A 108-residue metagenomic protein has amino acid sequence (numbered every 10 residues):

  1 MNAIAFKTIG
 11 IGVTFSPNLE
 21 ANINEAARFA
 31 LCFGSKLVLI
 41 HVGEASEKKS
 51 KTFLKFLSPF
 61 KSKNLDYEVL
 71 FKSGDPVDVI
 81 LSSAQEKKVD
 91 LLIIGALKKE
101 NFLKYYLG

Functional and structural regions predicted by a protein language model:
N2-P59, K63: Small/aliphatic-rich secondary-structure junction motif
L19, S73-G74, K104-L107: A conditional alpha-helix N-cap/helix-loop micro-motif detector
A21, V79, N101: Phosphate- and divalent-cation-binding pockets in alpha/beta enzyme and binding domains that engage nucleotide-derived
V38-I40, E68-K72: General small-molecule cofactor/ligand-binding pocket signal
F71-V79: Charged docking surfaces used in two-component/phosphorelay signaling
Q85-D90: Glycine-rich phosphate-binding loop signature in dinucleotide/nucleotide-binding domains
G95-G108: Glycine-rich, Arg-bearing micro-motifs that act as flexible, cationic patches
